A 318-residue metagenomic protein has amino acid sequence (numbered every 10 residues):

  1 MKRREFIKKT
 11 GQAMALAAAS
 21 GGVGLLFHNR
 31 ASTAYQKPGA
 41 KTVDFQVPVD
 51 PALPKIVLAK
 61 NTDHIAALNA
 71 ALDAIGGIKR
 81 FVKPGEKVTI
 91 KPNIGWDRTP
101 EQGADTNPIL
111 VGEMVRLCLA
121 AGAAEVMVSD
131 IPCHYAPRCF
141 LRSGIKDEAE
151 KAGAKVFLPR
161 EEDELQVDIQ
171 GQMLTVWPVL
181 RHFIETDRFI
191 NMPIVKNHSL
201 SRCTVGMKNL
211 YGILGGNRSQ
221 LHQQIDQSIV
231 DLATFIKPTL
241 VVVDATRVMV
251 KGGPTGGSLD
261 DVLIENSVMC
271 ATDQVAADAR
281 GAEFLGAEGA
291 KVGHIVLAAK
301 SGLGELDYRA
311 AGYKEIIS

Functional and structural regions predicted by a protein language model:
M1-S318: N-terminal and secondary-structure boundary signal
